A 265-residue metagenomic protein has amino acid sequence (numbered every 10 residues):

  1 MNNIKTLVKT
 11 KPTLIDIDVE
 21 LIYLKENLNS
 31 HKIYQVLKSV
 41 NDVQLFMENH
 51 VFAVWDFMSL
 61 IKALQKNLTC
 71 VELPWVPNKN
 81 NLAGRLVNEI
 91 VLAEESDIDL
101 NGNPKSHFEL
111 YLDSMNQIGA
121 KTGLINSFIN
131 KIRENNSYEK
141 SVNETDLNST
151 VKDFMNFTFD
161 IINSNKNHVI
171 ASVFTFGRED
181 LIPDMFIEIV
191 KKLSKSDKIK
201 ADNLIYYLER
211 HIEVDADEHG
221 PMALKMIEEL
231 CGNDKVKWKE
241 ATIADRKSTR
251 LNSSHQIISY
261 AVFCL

Functional and structural regions predicted by a protein language model:
N2-N252: Non-heme di-metal
L251-L265: Single conserved hydrophobic/aromatic residue that forms the stacking wall/gate of nucleotide- or nucleobase-binding
